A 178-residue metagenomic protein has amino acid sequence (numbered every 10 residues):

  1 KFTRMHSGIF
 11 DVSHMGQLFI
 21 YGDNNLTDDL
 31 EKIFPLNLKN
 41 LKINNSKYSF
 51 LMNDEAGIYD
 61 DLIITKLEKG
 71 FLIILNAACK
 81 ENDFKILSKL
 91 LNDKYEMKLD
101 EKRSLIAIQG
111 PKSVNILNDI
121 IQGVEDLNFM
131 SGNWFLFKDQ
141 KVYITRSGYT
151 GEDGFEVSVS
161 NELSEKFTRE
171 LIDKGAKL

Functional and structural regions predicted by a protein language model:
K1-L178: Basic, glycine/lysine-rich polyanion-binding surfaces/domains
